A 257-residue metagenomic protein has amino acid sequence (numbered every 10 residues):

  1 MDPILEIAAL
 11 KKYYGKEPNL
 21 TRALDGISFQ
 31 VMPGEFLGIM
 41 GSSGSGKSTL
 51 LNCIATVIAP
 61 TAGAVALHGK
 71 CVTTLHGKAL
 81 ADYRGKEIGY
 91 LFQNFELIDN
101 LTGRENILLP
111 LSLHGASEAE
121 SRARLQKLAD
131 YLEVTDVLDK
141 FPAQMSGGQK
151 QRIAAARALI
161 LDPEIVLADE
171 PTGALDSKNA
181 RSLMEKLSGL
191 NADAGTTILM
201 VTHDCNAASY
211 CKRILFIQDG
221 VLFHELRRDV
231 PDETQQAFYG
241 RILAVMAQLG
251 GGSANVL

Functional and structural regions predicted by a protein language model:
M40-S42: The feature captures the beta-strand-to-loop junction immediately N-terminal to the Walker
A55: Helix-to-loop junction immediately C-terminal to a conserved catalytic motif
G63-C71: Conserved ABC transporter NBD signature motif
L101-L109: Short coil-to-helix segment of the ABC ATPase nucleotide-binding domain corresponding to the Q-loop/switch region
F141-M145, Q149: Conserved ABC ATPase signature
I160-E164: A short, proline-enriched helix->beta-strand linker immediately N-terminal to the Walker B motif in ABC-type P-loop
V166-D169: Catalytic Walker B motif of ABC-type/P-loop ATPase nucleotide-binding domains
